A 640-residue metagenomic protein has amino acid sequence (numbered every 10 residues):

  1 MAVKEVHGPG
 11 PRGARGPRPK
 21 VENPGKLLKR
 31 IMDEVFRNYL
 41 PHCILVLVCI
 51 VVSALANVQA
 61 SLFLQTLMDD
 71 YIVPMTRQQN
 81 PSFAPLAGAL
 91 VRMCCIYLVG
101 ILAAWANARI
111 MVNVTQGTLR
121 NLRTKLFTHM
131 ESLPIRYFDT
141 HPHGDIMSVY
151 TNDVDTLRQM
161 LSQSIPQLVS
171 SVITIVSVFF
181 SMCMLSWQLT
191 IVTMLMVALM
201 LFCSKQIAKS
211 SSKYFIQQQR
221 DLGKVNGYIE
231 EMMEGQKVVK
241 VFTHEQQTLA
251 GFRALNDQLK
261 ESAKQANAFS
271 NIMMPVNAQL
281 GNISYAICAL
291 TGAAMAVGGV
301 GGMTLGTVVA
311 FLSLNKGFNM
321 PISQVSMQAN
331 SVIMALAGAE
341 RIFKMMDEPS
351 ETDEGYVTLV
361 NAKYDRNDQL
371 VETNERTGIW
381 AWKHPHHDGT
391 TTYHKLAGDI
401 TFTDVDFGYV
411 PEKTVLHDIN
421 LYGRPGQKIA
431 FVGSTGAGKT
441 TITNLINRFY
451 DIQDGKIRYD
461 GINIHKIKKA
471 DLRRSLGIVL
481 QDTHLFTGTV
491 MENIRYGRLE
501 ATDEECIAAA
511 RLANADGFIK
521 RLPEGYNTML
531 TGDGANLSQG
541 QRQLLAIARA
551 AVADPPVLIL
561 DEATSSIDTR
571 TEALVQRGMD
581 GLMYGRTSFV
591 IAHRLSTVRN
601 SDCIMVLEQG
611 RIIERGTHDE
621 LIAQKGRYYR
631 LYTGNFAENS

Functional and structural regions predicted by a protein language model:
M1-N57, I72-M93, N107-M111, T115 (+9 more regions): Membrane-integrated ABC transporters
G10-P19, Q116, T124-S148, N152-V154 (+5 more regions): Short intracellular "coupling" helices and adjacent cytoplasmic loop segments at the cytosolic face of multi-pass
P17-G25, C49, A56-D69, A87 (+13 more regions): Juxtamembrane helix-loop junctions of ABC transporter transmembrane domains
R37-L40, I135-R136, N152-L161, I165 (+6 more regions): An intracellular "coupling" helix at the cytosolic face of ABC transporter transmembrane type-1 domains
N38, H42-L55, Q59, I96 (+3 more regions): Transmembrane helices of ABC transporter permease
Y39, M68, C95, L126 (+17 more regions): Hydrophobic/aromatic residues within transmembrane alpha-helices of membrane transport systems, especially the TMDs
P74, S181-L195, Q265, F269-E340 (+2 more regions): Helix-loop-helix
Q79, A362-S640: ABC-type nucleotide-binding domain
